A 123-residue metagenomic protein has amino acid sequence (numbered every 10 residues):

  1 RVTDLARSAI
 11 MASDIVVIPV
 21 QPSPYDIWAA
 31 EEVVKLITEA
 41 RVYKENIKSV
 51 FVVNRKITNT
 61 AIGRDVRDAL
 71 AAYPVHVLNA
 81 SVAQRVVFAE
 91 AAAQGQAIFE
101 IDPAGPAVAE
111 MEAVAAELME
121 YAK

Functional and structural regions predicted by a protein language model:
T3-S23: Inter-motif core of Ras-like GTPase G domains
A6-R7, A30-E31, T60-R64, E112: Conserved strand-to-helix beginnings and helix N-cap segments that scaffold or border functional pockets
P22-P24, N54-N59, A104: Short histidine/acidic/glycine/proline-rich micro-motifs that form metal- and phosphate-coordinating active-site loops
W28-R55: Conserved C-terminal guanine-recognition region of P-loop GTPase G domains, centered on the G4
I57, D68-Q96: Beta-strand-loop-alpha "switch" segments that mediate conformational coupling across diverse proteins
A92-E110: C-terminal boundary of histidine-terminating zinc-finger modules
A115-K123: Short, hydrophobic alpha-helical segments
